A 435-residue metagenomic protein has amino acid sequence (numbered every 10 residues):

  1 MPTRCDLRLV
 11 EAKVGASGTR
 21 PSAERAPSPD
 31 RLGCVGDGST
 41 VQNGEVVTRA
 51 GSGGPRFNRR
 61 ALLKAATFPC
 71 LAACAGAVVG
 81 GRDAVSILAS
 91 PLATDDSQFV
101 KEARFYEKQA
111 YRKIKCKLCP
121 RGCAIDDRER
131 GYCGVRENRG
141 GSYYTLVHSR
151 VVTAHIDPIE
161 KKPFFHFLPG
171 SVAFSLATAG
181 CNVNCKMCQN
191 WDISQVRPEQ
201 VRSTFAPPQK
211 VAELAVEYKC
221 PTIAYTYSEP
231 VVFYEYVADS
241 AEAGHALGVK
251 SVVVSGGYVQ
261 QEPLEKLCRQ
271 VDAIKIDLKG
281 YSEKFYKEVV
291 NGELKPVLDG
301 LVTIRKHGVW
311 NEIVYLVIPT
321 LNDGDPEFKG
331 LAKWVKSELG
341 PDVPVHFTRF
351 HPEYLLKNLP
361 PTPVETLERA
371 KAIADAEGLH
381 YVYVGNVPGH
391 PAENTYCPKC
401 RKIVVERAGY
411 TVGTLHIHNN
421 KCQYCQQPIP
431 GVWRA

Functional and structural regions predicted by a protein language model:
N43-C70: N-terminal secretory signal peptides and thylakoid transit peptides that target proteins across membranes
A77-G122: C-terminal segment of N-terminal export signals and the immediately downstream linker at the start of the mature
K113-I125, I159-K186: N-terminal pre-triad scaffold of radical SAM enzymes
C116-C119, C185, C397-C400, C422-C425: Short cysteine-rich clusters marking metal-coordination/redox-active sites
G122, D126, R136-R139, N184 (+3 more regions): Cys/His-rich metal-chelating microdomains
I125, S194-Q195, E406-R407, G431-V432: Short, non-ligating residues that shape and space the ligands of small metal-coordination modules and catalytic
D127, Y410-H418: Short linker/helix segments within small regulatory modules
F205-E365, I373: Conserved AdoMet/S-adenosylmethionine-binding subsite of the radical SAM
